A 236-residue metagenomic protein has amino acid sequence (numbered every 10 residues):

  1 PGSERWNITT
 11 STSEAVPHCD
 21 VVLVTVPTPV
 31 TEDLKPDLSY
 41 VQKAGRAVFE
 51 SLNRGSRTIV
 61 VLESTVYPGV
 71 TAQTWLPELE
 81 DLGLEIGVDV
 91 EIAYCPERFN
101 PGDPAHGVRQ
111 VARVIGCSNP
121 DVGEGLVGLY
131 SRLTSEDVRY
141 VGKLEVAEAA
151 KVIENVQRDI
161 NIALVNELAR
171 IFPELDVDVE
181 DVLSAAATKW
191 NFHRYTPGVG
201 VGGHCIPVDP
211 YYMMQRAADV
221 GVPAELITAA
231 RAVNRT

Functional and structural regions predicted by a protein language model:
P1-V21, P27-P36, E78-G83: Conserved N-terminal Rossmann-fold NAD(P) cofactor-binding segment
A15, Y67-G69, N234: Alpha-helix N-cap/loop-to-helix initiation residues
H18-C19, R57, V111: Local beta-strand N-terminus motif with an aromatic residue
V22, M213: Conserved, function-defining core regions and hallmark residues within catalytic/recognition domains
L23-V24, L62, G116: Redox-cofactor binding/interface segments in oxidoreductases and associated redox assembly factors
V30-R98: Rossmann-like NAD(P)(H) cofactor-binding subdomain of soluble oxidoreductases
P77-C95, F99-F192, R216-V220: Internal alpha-helical scaffold of NAD(P)-dependent oxidoreductase catalytic cores
I153-E154, E180-Y211, A217-T236: Hydrophobic helix-and-loop "lid/oligomerization" segment in the mid-to-C-terminal part of catalytic domains
